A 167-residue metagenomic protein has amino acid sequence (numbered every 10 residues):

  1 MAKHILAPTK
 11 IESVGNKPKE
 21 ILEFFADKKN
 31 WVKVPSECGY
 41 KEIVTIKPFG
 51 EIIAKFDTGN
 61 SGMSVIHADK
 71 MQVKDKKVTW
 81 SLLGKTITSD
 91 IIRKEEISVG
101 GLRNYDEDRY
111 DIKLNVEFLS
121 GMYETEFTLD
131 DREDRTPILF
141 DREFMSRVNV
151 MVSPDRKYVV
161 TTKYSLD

Functional and structural regions predicted by a protein language model:
A2-D167: Pepsin/retropepsin-fold aspartyl endopeptidases
